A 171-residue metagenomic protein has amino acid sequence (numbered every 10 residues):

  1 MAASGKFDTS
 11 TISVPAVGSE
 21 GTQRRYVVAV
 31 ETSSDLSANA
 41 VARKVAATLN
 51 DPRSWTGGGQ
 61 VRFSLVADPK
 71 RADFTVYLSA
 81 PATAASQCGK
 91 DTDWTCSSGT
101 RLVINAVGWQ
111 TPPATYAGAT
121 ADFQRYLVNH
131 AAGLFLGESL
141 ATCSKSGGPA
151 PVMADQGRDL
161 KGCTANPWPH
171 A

Functional and structural regions predicted by a protein language model:
M1-A82: A metal-dependent hydrolase signature that marks the N-terminal structural subdomain at the beginning of catalytic folds
A47-T56, L134-F135, S139, Q156-D159: Structured segments of extracytoplasmic/periplasmic soluble domains in secreted or envelope-associated proteins
T83-A85, K161: Secretory-pathway/luminal and periplasmic proteins that interact with or process carbohydrate-rich
A85-S86, P112-A114, L136-G137: Extracytoplasmic/secreted cell-surface and envelope-processing proteins
G89-K90, L140: Short amphipathic alpha-helical segments
K90-T120, K145-L160, T164-A171: Active-site scaffold of zinc-dependent metalloenzymes
T120-G133: Short alpha-helix carrying the canonical HExxH Zn2+-binding catalytic motif
A131-G148: Catalytic Zn2+-binding segment of zinc metalloproteases
